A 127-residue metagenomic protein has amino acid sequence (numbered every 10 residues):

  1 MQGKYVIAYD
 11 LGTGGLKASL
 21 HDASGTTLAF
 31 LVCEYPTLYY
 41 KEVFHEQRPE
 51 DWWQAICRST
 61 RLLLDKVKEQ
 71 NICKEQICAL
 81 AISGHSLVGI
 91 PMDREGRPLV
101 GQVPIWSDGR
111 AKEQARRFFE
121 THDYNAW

Functional and structural regions predicted by a protein language model:
M1-G101, E113, R117: N-terminal glycine/serine-rich phosphate-binding loop of ATP-dependent small-molecule kinases, especially carbohydrate
W106-W127: Glycine-rich phosphate-binding loop plus the immediately following alpha-helix
